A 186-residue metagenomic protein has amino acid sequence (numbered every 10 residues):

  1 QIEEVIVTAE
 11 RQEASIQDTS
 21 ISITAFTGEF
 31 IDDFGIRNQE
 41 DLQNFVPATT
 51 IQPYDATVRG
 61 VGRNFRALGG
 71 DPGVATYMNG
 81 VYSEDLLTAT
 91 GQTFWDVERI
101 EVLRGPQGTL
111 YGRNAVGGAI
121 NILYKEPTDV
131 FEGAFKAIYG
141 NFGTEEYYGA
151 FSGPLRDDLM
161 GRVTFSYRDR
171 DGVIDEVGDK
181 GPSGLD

Functional and structural regions predicted by a protein language model:
I2-V130: Acidic, small-polar-rich N-terminal luminal/periplasmic segments of exported/outer-membrane proteins
G73, W95-R104, T109-D186: Outer-membrane beta-barrel translocator/receptor signature
